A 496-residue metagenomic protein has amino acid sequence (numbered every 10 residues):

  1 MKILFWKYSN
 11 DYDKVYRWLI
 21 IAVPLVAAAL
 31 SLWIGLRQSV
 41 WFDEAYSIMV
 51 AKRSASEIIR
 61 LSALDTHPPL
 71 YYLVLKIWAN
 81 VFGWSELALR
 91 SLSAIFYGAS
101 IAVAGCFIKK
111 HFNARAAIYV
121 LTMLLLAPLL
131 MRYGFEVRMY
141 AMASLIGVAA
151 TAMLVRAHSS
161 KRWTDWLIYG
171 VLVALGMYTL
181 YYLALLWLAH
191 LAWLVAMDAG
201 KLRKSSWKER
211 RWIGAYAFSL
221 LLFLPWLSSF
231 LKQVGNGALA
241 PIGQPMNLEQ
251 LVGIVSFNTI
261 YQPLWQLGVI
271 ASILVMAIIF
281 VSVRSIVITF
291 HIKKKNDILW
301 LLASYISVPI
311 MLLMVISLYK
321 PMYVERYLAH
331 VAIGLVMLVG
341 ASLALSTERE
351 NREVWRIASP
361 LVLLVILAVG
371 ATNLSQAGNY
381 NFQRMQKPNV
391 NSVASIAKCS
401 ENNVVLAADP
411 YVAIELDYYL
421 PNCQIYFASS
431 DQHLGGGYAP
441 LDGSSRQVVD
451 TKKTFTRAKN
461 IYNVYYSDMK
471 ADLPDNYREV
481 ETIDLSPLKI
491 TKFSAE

Functional and structural regions predicted by a protein language model:
I3-E496: Terminal, non-globular segments
